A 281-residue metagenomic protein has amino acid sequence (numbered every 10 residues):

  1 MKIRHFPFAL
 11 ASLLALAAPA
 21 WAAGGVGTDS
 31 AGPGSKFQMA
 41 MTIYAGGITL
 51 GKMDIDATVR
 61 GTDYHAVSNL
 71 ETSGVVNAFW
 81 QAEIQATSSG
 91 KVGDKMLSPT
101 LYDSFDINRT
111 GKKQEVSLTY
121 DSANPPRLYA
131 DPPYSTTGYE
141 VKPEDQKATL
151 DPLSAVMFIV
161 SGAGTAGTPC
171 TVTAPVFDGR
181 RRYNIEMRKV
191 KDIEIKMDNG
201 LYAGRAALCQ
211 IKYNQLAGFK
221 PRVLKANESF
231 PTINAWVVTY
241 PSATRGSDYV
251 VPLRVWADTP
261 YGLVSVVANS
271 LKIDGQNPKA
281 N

Functional and structural regions predicted by a protein language model:
M1-L10: Bacterial N-terminal signal peptides that target proteins for export
A9-A17: Bacterial N-terminal signal peptides
A18-A22: Sec/Tat signal peptide C-region and signal peptidase I cleavage site
A23-Y120, A166-N281: Acidic, serine/threonine-rich low-complexity disordered tracts
D106-S154: Internal, conserved structured core segments that host functional sites
P143-R180: Extracytoplasmic beta-rich ectodomain segments of secreted or membrane-anchored proteins
